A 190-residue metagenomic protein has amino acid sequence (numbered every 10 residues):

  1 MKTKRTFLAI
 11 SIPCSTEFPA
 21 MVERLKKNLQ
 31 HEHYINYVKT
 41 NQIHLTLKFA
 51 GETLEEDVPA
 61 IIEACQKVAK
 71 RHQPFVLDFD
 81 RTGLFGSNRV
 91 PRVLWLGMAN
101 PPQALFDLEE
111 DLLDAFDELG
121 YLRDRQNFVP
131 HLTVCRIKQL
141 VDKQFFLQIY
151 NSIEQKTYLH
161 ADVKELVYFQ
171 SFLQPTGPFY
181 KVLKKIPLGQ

Functional and structural regions predicted by a protein language model:
M1-Q190: Histidine-dependent nucleotide/RNA phosphoesterase domain, centered on the 2H-phosphoesterase fold with its duplicated
